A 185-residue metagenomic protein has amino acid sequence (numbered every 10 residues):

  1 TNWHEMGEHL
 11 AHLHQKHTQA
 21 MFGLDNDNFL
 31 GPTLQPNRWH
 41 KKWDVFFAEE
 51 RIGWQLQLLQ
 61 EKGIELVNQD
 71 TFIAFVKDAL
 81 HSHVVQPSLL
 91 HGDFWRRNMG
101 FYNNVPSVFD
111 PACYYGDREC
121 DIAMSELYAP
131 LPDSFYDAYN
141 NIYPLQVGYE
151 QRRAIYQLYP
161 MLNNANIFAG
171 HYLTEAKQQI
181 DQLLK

Functional and structural regions predicted by a protein language model:
T1-K41, V45: ATP-binding pocket architecture of kinase catalytic cores
N2-E8, L58, L66, T71 (+4 more regions): Phosphate/dinucleotide-binding and metal-coordinating scaffold of catalytic cores in nucleotide-dependent enzymes
H14-H17, Y143, N166, L184: Protein kinase-like catalytic domain
K16-G23, K62-E65, S82, Q86 (+1 more regions): Surface-exposed helix-capping loop/turn segments at secondary-structure junctions
F29-K77: Active-site catalytic-loop/activation-segment of kinase and kinase-like phosphoryl-transfer enzymes
W43-A48, Q57, Q86-L89, R96 (+3 more regions): Active-site Asp-x-Gly
L66-N104: A mid-sequence, solvent-exposed acidic-amphipathic segment
N164-K185: ATP/Mg2+ or Mg2+-diphosphate-binding catalytic cores that bind nucleotide phosphates or diphosphates via glycine-rich
